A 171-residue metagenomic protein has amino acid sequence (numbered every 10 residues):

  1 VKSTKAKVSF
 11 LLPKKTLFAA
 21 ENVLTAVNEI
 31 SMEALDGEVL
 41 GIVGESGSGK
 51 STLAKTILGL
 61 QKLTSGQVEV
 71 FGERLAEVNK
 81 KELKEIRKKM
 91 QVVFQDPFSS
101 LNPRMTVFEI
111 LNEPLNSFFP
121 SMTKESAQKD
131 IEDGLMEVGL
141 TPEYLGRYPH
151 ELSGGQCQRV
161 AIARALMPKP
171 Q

Functional and structural regions predicted by a protein language model:
V43-G44: The feature captures the beta-strand-to-loop junction immediately N-terminal to the Walker
L58: Helix-to-loop junction immediately C-terminal to a conserved catalytic motif
G66-R74, I86: Conserved ABC transporter NBD signature motif
R74, E125-E143: Conserved ABC ATPase "signature" region
Y148-L152, Q156: Conserved ABC ATPase signature
I162: Hydrophobic anchor residue at the start of the ABC signature
K169: Conserved catalytic motifs of ABC-family nucleotide-binding domains
